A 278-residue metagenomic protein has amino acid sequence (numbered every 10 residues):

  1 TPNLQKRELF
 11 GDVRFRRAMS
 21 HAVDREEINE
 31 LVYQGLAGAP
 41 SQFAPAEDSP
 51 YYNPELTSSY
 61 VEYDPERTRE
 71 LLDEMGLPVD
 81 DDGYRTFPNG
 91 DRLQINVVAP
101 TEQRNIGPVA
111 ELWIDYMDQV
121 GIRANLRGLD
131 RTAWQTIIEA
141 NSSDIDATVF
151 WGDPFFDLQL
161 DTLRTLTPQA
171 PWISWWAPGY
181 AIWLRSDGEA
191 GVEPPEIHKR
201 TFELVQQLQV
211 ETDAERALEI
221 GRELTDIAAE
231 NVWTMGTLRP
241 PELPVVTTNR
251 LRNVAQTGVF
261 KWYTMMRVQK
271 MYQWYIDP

Functional and structural regions predicted by a protein language model:
T1-R14, L31, P241: A bilobed periplasmic-binding-protein/Venus flytrap-type ligand-binding module shared by bacterial periplasmic
L4-E8, Y60, A124-L126, Q206-V210: Short, well-ordered beta-strand elements within core beta-sheets of diverse protein domains
V13, E62-N96: Immediate post-signal peptide segment of exported/extracytoplasmic ligand-binding proteins
A18-L56, E66-R67, N105-D115, A133-P278: Detector for C-terminal structural segments
A46-Y51, F87-T101: Short, conserved helix/loop micro-motifs enriched in His/Cys and acidic residues
L72, V97, W113-D118: Hydrophobic alpha-helical packing residues
L77-D82, D118-A133: Short, well-structured beta-strand/strand-turn elements
R92-E102, A124-R127, D146-A147: Short, well-ordered beta-strand elements
